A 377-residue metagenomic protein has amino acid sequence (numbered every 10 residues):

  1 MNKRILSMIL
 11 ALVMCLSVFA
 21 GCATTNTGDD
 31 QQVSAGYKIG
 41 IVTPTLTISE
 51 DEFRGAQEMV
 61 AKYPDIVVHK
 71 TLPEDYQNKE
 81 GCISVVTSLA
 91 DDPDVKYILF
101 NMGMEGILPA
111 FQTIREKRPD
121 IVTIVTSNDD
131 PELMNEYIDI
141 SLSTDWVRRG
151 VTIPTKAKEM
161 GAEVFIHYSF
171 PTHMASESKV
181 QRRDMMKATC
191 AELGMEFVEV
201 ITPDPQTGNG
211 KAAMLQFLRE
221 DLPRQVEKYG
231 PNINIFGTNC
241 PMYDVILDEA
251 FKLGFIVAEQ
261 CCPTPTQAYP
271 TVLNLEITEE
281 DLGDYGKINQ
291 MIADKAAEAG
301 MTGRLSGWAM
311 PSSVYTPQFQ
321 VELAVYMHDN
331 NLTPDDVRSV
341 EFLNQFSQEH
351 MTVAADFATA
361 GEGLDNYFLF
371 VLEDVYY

Functional and structural regions predicted by a protein language model:
M1-Y37: Short, low-complexity disordered leader/linker segments with a strong preference for bacterial N-terminal type II
V33-M59, Y63, V68-S84, L99-E105: Extracytoplasmic "Venus flytrap"
G40-T43, D92-G103, I121-T126, I166-H167 (+3 more regions): Periplasmic-binding protein-like
A56, W146-V200, A324, E341-S347: An alpha-beta-alpha
E80-K96, T113, A213-P231: Short, well-structured alpha-helical segments in soluble
I114-T144: Flexible loop/hinge segments that line or gate small-molecule binding clefts
I140-H167, F217, Y285-A297, S312-H328: Hydrophobic alpha-helical segments within soluble ligand-binding/sensing domains
I288-Y377: Hinge/cleft segment of the Venus flytrap/periplasmic-binding protein
